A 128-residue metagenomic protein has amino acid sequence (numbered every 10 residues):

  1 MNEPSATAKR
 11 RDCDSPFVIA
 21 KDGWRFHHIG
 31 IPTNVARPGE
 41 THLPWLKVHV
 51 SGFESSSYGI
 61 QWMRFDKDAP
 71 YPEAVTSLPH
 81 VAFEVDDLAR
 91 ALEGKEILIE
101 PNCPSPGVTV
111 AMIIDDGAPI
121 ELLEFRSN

Functional and structural regions predicted by a protein language model:
M1-S55, I60-E73, E96-N128: Vicinal oxygen chelate
A74-N102: Mid-chain, well-packed structural core segment of small domains
